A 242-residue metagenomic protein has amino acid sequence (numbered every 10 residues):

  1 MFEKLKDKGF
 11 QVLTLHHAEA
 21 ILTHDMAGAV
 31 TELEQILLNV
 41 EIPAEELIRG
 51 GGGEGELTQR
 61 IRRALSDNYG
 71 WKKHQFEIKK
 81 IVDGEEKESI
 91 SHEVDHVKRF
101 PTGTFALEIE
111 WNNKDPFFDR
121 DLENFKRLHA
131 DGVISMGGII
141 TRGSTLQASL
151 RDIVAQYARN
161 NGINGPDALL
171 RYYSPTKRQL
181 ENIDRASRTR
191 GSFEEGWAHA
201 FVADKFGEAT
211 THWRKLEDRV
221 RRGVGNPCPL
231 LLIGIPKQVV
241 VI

Functional and structural regions predicted by a protein language model:
M1-E32, R159-I242: Non-catalytic C-terminal interaction segments of nucleic acid-processing enzymes
M1-S66, G70: SEC14/CRAL-TRIO lipid-binding/transfer domains and related phosphoinositide-recognition modules that form deep
L47-G50, R60-T102, P116-E123, A130: Active-site metal-binding core of divalent-cation-utilizing nuclease and nuclease-like domains
K98-F100, W111-N113, P236: Short, flexible loop/turn elements at secondary-structure junctions
G103-F105, M136: Structural motif
E108-I109, N113-L122, A148: Active-site-adjacent loop/helix micro-motif of nuclease/hydrolase catalytic cores
W111, L122-A130, I134, E181-R185 (+2 more regions): Catalytic core segments in nucleotide and nucleic-acid processing enzymes
D131-Q156: Nucleic-acid nuclease catalytic cores
